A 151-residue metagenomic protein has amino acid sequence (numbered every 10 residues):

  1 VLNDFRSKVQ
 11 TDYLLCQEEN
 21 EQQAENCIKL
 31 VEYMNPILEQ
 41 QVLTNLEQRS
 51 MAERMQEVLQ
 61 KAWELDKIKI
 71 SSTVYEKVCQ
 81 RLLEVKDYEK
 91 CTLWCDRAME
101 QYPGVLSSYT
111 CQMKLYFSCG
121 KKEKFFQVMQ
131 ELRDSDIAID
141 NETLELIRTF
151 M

Functional and structural regions predicted by a protein language model:
V1-M151: A basic, Ser/Thr-enriched alpha-helical scaffold prevalent in eukaryotic organelle gene-expression machinery
